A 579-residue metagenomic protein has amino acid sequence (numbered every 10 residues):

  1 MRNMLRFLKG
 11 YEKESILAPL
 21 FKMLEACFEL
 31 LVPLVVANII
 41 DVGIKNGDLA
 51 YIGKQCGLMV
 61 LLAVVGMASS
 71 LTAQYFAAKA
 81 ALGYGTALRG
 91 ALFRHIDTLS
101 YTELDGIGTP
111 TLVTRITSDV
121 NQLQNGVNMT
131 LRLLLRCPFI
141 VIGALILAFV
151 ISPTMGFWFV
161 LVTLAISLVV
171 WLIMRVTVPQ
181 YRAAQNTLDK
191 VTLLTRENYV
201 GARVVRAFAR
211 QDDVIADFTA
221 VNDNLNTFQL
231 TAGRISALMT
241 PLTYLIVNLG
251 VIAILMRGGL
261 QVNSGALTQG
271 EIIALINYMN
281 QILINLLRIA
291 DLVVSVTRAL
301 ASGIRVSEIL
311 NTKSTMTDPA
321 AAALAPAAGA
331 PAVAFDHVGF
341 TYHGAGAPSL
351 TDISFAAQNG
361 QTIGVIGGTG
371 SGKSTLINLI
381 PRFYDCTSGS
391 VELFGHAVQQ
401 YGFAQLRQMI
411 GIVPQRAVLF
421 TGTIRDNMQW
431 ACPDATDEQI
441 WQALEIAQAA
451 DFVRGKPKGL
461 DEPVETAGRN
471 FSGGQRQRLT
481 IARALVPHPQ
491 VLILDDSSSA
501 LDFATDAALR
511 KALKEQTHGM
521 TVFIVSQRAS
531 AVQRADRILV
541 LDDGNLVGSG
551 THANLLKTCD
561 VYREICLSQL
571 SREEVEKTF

Functional and structural regions predicted by a protein language model:
M1-V32, V36, I44-V60, V65 (+13 more regions): Membrane-integrated ABC transporters
G10, E14-C27, M59-L62, M129-A184 (+2 more regions): Transmembrane helices of ABC transporter permease
G10-K13, T98-T102, S118-V127, L131 (+7 more regions): An intracellular "coupling" helix at the cytosolic face of ABC transporter transmembrane type-1 domains
L20-F21, E25-D41, G53, L62-T109 (+12 more regions): Juxtamembrane helix-loop junctions of ABC transporter transmembrane domains
I40, L92, I96, V205 (+3 more regions): Helix-loop junctions and hydrophobic alpha-helical segments within the transmembrane domains of large membrane
G47-G57, L147-L164, T231-R305, I309-L310: Helix-loop-helix
I96, F218, V306, F335-H337: Conserved catalytic Walker-motif region of ABC-type ATPase nucleotide-binding domains
P326-F579: ABC-type nucleotide-binding domain
